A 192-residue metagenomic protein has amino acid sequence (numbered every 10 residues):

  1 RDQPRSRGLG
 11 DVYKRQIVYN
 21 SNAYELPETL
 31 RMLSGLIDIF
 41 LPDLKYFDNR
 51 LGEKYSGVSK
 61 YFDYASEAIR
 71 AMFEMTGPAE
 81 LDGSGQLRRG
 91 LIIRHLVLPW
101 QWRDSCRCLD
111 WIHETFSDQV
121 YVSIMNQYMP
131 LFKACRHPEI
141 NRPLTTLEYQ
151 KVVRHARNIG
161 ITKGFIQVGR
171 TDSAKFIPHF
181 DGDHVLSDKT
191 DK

Functional and structural regions predicted by a protein language model:
D2-Y13: Single conserved hydrophobic/aromatic residue that forms the stacking wall/gate of nucleotide- or nucleobase-binding
R7, E28-L33: Distinct, well-ordered alpha-helical segments
A23-P27, L44-F62, L91-I93, L98-W100 (+1 more regions): Conserved radical SAM core fold
S34-D48, Y121-Y128: Non-cysteine beta-strand/loop elements that form the S-adenosyl-L-methionine
S59-G77: Glycine-rich S-adenosyl-L-methionine
G77-K192: Auxiliary Fe-S-binding modules of radical SAM enzymes
